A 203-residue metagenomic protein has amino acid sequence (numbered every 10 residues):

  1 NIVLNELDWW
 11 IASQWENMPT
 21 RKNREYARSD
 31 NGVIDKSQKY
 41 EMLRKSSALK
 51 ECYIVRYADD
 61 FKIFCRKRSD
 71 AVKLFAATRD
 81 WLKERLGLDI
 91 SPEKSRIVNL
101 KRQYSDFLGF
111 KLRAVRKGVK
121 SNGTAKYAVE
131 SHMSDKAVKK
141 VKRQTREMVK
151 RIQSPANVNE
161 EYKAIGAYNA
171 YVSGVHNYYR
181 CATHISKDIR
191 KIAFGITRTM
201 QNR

Functional and structural regions predicted by a protein language model:
N1-R203: Non-catalytic terminal/accessory segments
